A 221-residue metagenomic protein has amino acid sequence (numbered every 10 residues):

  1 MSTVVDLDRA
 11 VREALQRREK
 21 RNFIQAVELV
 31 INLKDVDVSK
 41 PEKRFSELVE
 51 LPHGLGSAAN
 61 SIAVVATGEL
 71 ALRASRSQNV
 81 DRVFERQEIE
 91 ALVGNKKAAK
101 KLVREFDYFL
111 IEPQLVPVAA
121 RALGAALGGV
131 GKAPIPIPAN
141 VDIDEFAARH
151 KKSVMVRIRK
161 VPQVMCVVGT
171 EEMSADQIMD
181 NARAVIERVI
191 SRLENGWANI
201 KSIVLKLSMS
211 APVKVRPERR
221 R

Functional and structural regions predicted by a protein language model:
M1-Q16, W197-R221: N-terminal charge/polar-biased segments
R17-L72, A91-K97: Translation machinery proteins
R21-A26, R192-V204: Flexible, glycine/charged-enriched surface loops at secondary-structure junctions
E28, N60-A63, R82, D107-L110 (+2 more regions): Structural motif
A66, P113, V168-T170, L207-M209 (+1 more regions): Flexible glycine-/small-residue-rich
A74, G128, L205: Residue-level signature of catalytic and energy-coupling elements of molecular machines, predominantly ATP/GTP-dependent
R76-N79: Glycine-rich phosphate-binding loops that contact phosphosugars or nucleotide phosphates
F84-R188: Long, charge-patterned amphipathic alpha-helical coiled-coil/hairpin "stalk" segments used as oligomerization
